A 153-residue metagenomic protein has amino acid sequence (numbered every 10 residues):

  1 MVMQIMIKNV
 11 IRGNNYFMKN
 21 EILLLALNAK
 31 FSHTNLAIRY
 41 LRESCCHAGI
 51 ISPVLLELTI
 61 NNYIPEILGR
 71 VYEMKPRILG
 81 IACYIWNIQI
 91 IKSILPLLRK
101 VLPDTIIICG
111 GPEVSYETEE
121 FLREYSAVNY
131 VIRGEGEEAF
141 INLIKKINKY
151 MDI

Functional and structural regions predicted by a protein language model:
M1-K8: Extreme N-terminal basic, low-complexity initiation segments that serve as generic localization/processing leaders
Y16-M18: Signature of alpha-helical transmembrane segments in polytopic membrane proteins
N20-K30: Nucleotide-activated donor-dependent transferases that construct or modify glycoconjugates
E21, A37, S44, V54-I153: Glycine-rich beta-alpha loop elements in corrinoid/cobalamin-binding modules across cobalamin-dependent enzymes
F31-A37: Short N-terminal binding/cap micro-motifs at the start of the first secondary-structure element
